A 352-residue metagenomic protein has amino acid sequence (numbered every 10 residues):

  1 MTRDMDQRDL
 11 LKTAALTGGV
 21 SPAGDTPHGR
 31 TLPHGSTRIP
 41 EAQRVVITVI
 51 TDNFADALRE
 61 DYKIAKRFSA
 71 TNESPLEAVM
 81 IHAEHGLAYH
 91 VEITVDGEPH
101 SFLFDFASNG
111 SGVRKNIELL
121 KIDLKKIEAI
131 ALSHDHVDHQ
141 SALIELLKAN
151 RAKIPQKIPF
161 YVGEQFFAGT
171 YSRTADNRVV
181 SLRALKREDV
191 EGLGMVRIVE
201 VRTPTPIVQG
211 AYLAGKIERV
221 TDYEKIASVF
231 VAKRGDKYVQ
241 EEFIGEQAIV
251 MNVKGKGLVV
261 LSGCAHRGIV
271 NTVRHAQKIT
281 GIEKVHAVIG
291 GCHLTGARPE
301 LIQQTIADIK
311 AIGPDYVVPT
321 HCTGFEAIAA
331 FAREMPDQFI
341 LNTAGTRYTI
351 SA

Functional and structural regions predicted by a protein language model:
T2-G18: N-terminal secretory signal peptides and thylakoid transit peptides that target proteins across membranes
T13-E98, V208-I244, A248-I249, V253: Zn-dependent metallo-beta-lactamase
T51-N53, F106-S108, D135, E164-F166 (+4 more regions): Active-site metal-binding loops of divalent metal-dependent hydrolases
F54-A57, S111, F167-G169, R219-Y223 (+1 more regions): Short, acidic Gly/Pro/Ser/Thr-rich loop/turn segments
M80-H85, I93-A129, E145, A152 (+1 more regions): Pre-active-site segment of Zn-dependent metallo-hydrolases
V91, D105, I117, H134 (+3 more regions): Divalent metal-coordination and catalytic microenvironments
E128-I198, T203, G215-K225, K310-Y316: Active-site HxH/HxHxD metal-binding segment of metal-dependent hydrolases
A129, H136-Q140, P159, V239-T346: Cap/insert and terminal regions of metallo-dependent hydrolase folds
